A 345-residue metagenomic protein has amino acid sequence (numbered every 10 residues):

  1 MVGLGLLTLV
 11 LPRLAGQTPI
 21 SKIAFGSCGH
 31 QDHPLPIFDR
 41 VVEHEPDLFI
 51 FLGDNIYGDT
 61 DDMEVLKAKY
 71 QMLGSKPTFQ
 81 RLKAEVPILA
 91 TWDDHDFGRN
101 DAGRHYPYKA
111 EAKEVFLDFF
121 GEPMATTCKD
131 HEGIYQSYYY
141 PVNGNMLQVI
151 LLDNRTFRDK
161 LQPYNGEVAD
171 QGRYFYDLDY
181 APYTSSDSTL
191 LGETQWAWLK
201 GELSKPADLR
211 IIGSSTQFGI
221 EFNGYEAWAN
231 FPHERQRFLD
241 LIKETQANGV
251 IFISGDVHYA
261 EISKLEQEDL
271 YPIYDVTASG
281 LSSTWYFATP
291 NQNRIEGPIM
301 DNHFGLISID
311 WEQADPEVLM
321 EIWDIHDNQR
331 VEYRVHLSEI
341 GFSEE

Functional and structural regions predicted by a protein language model:
M1-V2, L199: N-terminal export leaders
V2-V10: Bacterial N-terminal signal peptides
L14-E345: Metal-dependent phosphoester/phosphodiester hydrolase catalytic core
